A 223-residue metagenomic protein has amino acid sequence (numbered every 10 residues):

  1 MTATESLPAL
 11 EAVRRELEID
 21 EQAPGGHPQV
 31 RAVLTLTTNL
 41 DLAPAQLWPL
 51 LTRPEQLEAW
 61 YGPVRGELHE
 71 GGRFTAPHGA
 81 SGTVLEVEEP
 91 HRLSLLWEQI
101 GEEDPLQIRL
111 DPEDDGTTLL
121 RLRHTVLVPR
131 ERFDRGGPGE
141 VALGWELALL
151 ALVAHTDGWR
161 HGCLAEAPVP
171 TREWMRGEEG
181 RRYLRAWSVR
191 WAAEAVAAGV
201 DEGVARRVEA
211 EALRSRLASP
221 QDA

Functional and structural regions predicted by a protein language model:
M1-H27, T125-A223: Terminal "cap-and-tail" regions of soluble proteins that handle hydrophobic small molecules
M1-V13, A45-Q46, G101-T117: Phosphate-binding glycine-rich loops and adjacent basic patches that engage nucleotide phosphates, nucleic-acid
H27-Q29, T35-L36, L42-Q46, P54-R92: Short beta-edge strand/loop motif at the mouth of beta-sheet-based domains
V33, W48-L50, E103, R135: Long, low-complexity hydrophobic alpha-helices enriched in A/L/V/I and glycine
Q46-W48, L57, V84, L93-L95 (+3 more regions): Hydrophobic pocket/interface hotspot
T52-R53, E89, A154-D157: Residues at helix-coil transition
R65-L68, G72-T117, R121-E131, L217-A223: Hydrophobic-ligand binding "helix-grip"
